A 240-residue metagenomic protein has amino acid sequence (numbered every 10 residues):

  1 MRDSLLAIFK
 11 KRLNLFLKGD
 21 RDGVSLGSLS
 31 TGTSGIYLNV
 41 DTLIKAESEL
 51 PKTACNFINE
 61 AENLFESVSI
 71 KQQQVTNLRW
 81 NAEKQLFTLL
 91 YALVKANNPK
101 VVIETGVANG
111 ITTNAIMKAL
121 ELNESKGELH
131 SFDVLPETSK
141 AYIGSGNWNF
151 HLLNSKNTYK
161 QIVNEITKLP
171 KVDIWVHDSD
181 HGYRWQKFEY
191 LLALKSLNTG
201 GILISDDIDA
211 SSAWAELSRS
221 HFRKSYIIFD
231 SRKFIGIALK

Functional and structural regions predicted by a protein language model:
M1-V176, D180-K240: A short alpha-helical cap/connector motif
